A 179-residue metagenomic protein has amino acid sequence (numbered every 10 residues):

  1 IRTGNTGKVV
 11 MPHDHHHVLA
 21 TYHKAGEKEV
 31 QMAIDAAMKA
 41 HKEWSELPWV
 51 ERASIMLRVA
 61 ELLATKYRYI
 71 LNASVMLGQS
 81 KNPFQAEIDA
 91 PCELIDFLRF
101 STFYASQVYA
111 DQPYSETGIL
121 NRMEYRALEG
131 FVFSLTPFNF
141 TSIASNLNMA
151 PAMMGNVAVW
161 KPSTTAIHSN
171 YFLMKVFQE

Functional and structural regions predicted by a protein language model:
I1: Active-site loops and adjacent core secondary-structure elements that bind or stabilize anionic groups
G4, V10, D14-Y109: Glycine-rich loop-to-alpha-helix module at the N-terminal edge of alpha/beta enzyme cores
M76, A105-E179: Rossmann-like NAD(P) dinucleotide-binding subdomain of oxidoreductase/dehydrogenase enzymes
